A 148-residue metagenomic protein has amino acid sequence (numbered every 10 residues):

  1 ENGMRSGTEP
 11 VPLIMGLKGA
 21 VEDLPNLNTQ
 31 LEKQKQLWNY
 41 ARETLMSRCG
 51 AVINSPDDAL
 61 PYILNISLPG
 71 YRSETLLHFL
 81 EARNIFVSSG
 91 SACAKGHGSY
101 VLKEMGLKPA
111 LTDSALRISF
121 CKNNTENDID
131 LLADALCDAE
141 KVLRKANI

Functional and structural regions predicted by a protein language model:
E1-I148: Pyridoxal 5′-phosphate
